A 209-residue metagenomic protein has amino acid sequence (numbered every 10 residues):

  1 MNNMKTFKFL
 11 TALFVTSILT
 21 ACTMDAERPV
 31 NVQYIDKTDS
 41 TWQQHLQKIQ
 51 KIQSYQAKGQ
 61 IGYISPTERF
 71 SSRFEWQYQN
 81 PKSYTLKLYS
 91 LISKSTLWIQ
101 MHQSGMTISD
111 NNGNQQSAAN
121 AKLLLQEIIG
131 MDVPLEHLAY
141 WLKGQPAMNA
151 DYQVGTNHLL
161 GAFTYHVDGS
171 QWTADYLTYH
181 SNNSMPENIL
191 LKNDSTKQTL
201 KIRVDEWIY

Functional and structural regions predicted by a protein language model:
N2-T11: Bacterial N-terminal signal peptides that target proteins for export
I18-A21: C-terminal motif of bacterial Sec signal peptides marking the signal peptidase cleavage site
T23-A26: Bacterial signal peptide processing site
H45-T67: A short, Trp-centered hydrophobic/proline-enriched beta-strand micro-motif
K58, R69-S71, Q77, K82 (+4 more regions): Beta-strand-dominated lipid-handling architectures at cellular/organellar boundaries
S83-M131: An acidic-aromatic
N111-H166, S170: Flexible, processing/modification-adjacent segments and terminal tails in exported/periplasmic/extracellular proteins
G144-Y209: Gly/Pro-enriched, hydrophobic low-complexity segments that function as extracytoplasmic propeptides/linkers
